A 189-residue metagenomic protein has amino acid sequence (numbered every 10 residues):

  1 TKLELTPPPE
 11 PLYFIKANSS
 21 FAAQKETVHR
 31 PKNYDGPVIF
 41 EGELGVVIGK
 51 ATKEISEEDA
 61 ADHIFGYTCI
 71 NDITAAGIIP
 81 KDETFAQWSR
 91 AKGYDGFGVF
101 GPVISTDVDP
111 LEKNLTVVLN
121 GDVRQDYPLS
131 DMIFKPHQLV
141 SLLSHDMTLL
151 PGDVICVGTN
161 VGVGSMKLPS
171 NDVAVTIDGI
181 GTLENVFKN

Functional and structural regions predicted by a protein language model:
T1, Q24, I55-E57, G77-I79: Short helix/loop capping segments that flank catalytic or ligand/cofactor-binding pockets
T1-F40: Extended, compositionally biased flexible segments
K2-P7, H29, A76-N189: Catalytic-pocket segment enriched in acidic/His residues
G36-V38, D59, K167: A generic structural micro-feature
G42-L44: Ligand-binding beta-strand-loop-alpha-helix segment within the catalytic cores of soluble metabolic enzymes
K53-Y67: N-terminal accessory regions of nucleic-acid-interacting proteins
